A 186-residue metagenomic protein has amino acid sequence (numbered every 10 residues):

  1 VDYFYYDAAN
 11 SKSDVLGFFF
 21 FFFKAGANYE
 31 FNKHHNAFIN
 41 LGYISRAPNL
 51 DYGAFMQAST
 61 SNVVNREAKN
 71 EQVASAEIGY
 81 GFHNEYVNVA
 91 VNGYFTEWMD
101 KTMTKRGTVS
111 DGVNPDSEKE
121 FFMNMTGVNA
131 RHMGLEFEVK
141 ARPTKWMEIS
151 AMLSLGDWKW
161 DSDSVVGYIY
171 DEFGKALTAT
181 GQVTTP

Functional and structural regions predicted by a protein language model:
V1-N32: Signature of Gram-negative outer-membrane beta-barrel scaffolds
V1-Y3, A27, I39-Y43, S59 (+2 more regions): Transmembrane beta-barrel strands of outer-membrane/channel proteins
D2-Y3, F95-E97, K119-P186: Gram-negative outer-membrane beta-barrel transporters
K12-F19, A58, R66-Q72, M125-R131 (+2 more regions): Replace "Gram-negative outer membrane beta-barrel proteins" with "bacterial and organellar outer membrane beta-barrel
V15, K33-S75, N88, F95-M123 (+1 more regions): Surface-exposed extracellular loop regions of Gram-negative outer-membrane beta-barrel proteins, predominantly
F20-F23, N36, V73-E77, A130-E138 (+1 more regions): Transmembrane beta-barrel architecture of outer-membrane proteins
A25-Y29, I78-F82, L135-A141, A151: Residues on the lipid-exposed face of transmembrane beta-strands in outer-membrane beta-barrel proteins
N32-H34, V73, H83-V87, H132 (+2 more regions): Outer-membrane beta-barrel channels and translocator barrels
